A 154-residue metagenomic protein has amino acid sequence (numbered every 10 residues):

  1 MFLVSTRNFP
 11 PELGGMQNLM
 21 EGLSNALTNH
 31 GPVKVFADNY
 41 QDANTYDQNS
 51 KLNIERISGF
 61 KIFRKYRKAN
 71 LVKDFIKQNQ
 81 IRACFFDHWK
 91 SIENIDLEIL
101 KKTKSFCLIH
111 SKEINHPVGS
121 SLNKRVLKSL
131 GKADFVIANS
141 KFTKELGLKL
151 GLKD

Functional and structural regions predicted by a protein language model:
M1, R82-A83, F135: Structural motif
T6-L13, L19-R64, T143: N-terminal strand-loop element at the rim of the active site of nucleotide-sugar-dependent glycosyltransferases
H30-G31, I81, K102, A133: Short, well-ordered alpha-helix to beta-strand connector turns
N70-Q80: Short, well-structured alpha-helical segments in soluble
K77, K128-S129: Structural alpha-helical scaffold elements that stabilize or flank donor/cofactor-binding regions in carbohydrate
F86-I92: Short His-centered aromatic/hydrophobic patch
I92-E93, S105-S120, K132-F135: A short, histidine- and acid-enriched strand-loop-helix "catalytic/donor-clamping" loop that lines the nucleotide-sugar
A133-D154: A short, active-site helix/loop in glycosyltransferases that binds the activated sugar's phosphate group
